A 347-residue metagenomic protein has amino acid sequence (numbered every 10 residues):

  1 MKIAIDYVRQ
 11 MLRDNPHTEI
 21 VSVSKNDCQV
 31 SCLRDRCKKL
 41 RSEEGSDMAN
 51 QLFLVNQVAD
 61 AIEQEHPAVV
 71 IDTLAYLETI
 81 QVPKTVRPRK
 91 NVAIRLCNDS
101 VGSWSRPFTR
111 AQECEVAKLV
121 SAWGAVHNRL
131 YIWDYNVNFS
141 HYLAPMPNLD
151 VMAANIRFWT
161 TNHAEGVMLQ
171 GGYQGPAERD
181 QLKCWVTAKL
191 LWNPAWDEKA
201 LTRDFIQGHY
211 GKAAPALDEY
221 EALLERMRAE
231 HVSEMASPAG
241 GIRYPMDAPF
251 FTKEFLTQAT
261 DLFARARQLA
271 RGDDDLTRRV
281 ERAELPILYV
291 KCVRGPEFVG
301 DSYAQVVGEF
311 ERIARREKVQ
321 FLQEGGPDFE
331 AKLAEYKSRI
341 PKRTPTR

Functional and structural regions predicted by a protein language model:
M1, E43-Q51, F108-Q112, A144 (+6 more regions): Residue-level preference for long, well-ordered alpha-helices that form the structural scaffold of enzyme catalytic
M1-V126, D134: Gly/Pro-rich turn-and-neighbor structural signature
Y7-D14, A61-E65, N162, G208-K212 (+2 more regions): Structured segments of extracytoplasmic/periplasmic soluble domains in secreted or envelope-associated proteins
Q10, C114-A213, E219: Structured mid-domain segments that build the active-site/substrate or prosthetic-cofactor binding neighborhood
L52-N56, A153, R157, T257 (+1 more regions): A structural signal for well-ordered alpha-helical segments within the folded catalytic domains of diverse enzymes
D60-V69, A122-L130, I156-G166, E309-Q320: Structural alpha-beta junctions
H66, L74, E78, R95-D99 (+7 more regions): Catalytic cores of glycan-processing enzymes that make or break glycosidic bonds
L190-R347: Catalytic domains of carbohydrate-active enzymes that cleave complex glycans
